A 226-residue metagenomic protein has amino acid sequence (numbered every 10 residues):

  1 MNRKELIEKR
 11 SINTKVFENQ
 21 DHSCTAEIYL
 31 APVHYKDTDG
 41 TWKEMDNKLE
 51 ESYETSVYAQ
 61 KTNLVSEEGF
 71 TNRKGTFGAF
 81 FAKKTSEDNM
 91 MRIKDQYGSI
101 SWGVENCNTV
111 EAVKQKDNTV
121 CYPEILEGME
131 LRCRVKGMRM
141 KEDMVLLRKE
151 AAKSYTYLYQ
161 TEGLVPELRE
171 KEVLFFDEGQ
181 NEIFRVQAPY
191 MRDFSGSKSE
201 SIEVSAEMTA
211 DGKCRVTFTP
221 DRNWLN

Functional and structural regions predicted by a protein language model:
M1-N226: Residues that cap or anchor secondary-structure elements
